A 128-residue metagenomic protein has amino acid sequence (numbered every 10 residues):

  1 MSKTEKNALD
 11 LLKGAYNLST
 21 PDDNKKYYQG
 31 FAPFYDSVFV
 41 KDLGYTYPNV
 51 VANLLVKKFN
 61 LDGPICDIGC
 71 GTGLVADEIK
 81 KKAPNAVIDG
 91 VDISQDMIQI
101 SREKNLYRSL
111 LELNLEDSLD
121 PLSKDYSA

Functional and structural regions predicted by a protein language model:
M1-F34: N-terminal, positively charged/glycine-rich alpha-helical extensions of SAM-dependent methyltransferases
S19-T20, Y47, I93: Short secondary-structure boundary/capping elements
F31-T46: Class I SAM-dependent methyltransferase Rossmann-like catalytic core, especially the SAM/SAH-binding loop
G44-G63: Conserved alpha-helix/loop element of class I SAM-dependent methyltransferases that forms part of the SAM/SAH-binding
C66-P121: Class I SAM-dependent methyltransferase SAM/SAH-binding core
D120-A128: A short acidic, Gly/Pro-enriched loop at the edge of an enzyme's catalytic core that lines a small-molecule cofactor
